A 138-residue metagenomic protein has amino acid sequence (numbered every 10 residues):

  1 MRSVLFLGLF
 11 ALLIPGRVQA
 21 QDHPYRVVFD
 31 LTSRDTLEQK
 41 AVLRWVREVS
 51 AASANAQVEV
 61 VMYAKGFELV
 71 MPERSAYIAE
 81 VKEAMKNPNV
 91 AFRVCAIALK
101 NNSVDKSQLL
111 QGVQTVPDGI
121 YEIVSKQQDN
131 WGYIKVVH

Functional and structural regions predicted by a protein language model:
M1-V4: Positively charged n-region of N-terminal signal peptides that target proteins for export
F6-L13: Bacterial N-terminal signal peptides
A20-H138: Secreted/extracellular ectodomain signature
